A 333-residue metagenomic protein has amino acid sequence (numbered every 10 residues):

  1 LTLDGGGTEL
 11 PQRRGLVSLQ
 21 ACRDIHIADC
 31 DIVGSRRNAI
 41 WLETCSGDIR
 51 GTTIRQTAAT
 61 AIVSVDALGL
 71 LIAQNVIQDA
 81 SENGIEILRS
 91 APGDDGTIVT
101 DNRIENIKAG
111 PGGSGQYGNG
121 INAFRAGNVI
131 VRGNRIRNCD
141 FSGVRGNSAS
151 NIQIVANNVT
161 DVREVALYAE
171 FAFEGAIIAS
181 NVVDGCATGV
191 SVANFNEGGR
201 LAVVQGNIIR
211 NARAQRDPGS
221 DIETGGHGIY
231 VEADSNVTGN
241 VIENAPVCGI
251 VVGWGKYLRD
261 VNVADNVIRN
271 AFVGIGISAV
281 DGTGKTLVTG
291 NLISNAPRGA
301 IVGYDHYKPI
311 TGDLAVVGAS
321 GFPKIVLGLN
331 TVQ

Functional and structural regions predicted by a protein language model:
G7, K108-G110, R213: Gram-negative outer-membrane beta-barrel proteins
E9-S18, G34-W41, Q56-S64, D79-D94 (+8 more regions): Extracellular beta-strand/beta-solenoid scaffold signature
V17, A21-C22, I27, S35 (+25 more regions): Parallel beta-helix/beta-solenoid
N106, I208-N211: Detector for outer-membrane/organellar transmembrane beta-barrel domains, recognizing the amphipathic beta-strand
L327-Q333: Extracellular/surface-exposed low-complexity segments
